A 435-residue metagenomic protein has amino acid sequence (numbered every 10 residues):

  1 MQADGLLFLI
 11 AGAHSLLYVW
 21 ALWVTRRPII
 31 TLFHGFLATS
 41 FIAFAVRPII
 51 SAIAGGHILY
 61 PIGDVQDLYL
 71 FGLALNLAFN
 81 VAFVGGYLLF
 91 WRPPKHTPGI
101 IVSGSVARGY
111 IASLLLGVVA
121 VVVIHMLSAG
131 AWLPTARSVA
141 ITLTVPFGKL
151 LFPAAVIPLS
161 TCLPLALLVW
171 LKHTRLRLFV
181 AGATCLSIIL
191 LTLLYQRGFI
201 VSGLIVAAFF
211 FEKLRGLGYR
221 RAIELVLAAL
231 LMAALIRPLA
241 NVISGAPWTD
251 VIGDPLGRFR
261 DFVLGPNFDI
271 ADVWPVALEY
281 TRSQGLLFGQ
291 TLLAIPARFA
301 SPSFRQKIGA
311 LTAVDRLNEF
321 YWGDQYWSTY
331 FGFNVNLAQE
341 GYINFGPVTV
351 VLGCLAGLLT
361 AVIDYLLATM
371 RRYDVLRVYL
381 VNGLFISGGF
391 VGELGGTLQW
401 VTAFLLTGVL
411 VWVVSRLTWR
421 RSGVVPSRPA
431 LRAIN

Functional and structural regions predicted by a protein language model:
M1-H96, T184-I188, G203-L239, T397-V414 (+1 more regions): N-terminal "leader" segments that precede or initiate the main folded domain
Q2-G5, Y60-D64, Y87-Y219, A229-W248 (+2 more regions): Membrane-embedded catalytic interface detector for glycan/lipid assembly enzymes
L9-S15, L115-V123, A154-C162, F331 (+1 more regions): Hydrophobic alpha-helical transmembrane segments
H14-L17, S160-A166, A181-I189, I205-F210 (+3 more regions): Hydrophobic, membrane-inserted alpha-helices
R27-S40, A107-I111, T174-A181, L367-V381: Membrane-interfacial loop-to-transmembrane alpha-helix junctions, especially the N-terminal start
G72-A82, F147-C162, D269-A277: Hydrophobic alpha-helical transmembrane segments
I141-T142, R237-A356, T360: Small-residue-enriched transmembrane helix-hairpin modules in multi-pass membrane proteins
Y330-N435: Hydrophobic alpha-helical segments
